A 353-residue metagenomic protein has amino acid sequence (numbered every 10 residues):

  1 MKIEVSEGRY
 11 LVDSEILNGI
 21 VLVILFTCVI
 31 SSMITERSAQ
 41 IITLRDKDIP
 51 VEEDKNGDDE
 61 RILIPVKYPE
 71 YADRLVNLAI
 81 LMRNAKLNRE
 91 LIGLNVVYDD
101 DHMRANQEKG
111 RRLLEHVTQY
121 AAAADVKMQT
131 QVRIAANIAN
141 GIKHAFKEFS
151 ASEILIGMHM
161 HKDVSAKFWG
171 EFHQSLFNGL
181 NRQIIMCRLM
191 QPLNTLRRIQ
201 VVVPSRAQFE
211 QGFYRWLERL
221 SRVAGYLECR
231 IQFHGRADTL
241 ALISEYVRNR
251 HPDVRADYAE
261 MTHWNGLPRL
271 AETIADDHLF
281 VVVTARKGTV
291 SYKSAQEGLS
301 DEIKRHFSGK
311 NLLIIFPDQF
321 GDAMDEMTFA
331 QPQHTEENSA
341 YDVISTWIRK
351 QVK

Functional and structural regions predicted by a protein language model:
M1-S38: Structural signal for the N-terminal portions of transmembrane helices and their immediately preceding loop/interface
F26-R45, L176-P192: Short, structured interface segments
A39-G57: Membrane-proximal cytosolic interface modules of multi-pass membrane proteins
E53-I274, F280-T289, S308, F316-P317: Structured cytosolic domains appended to multi-pass membrane proteins
Y214, L299-D301: Terminal export/targeting leaders at protein ends
K293: An acidic/histidine-cluster motif and surrounding catalytic segment that typifies divalent-metal-assisted enzyme active
D301-S308: Substrate-engagement module of ASCE P-loop NTPases
F316-Q319, A323-K353: C-terminal functional extensions of proteins
